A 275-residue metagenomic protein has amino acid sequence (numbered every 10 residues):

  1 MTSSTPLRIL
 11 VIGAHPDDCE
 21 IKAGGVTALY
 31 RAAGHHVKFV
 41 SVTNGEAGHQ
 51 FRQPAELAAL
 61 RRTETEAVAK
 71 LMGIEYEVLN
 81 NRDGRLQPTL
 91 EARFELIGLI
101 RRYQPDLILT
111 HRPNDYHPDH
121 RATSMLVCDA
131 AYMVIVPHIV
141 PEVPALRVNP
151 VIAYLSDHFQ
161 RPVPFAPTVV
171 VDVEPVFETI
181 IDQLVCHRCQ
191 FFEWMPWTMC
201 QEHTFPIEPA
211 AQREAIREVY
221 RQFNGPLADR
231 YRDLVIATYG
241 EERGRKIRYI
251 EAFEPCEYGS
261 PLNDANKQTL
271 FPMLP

Functional and structural regions predicted by a protein language model:
M1-Y103, M133, V143: Active-site rim/loop-helix segments in enzyme catalytic domains that contact anionic ligands
T2-L7, V140-P141, L146-V148, P162-V163 (+1 more regions): C-terminal accessory domains and tails appended to enzymatic cores
D17, T43, T65, Y76 (+5 more regions): Divalent metal-coordination and catalytic microenvironments
H49-R52, V163-P167: Short acidic, glycine/proline-rich loop/turn micro-motifs
A92, L96-N114, P118, T123-S124: Proline-aspartate-enriched helix->loop->beta-strand connector
H117-V140: A mobile, often basic/glycine-rich helix-loop segment that functions as the active-site lid/recognition loop
M125, I152-Y154, V169: Functional cores that coordinate and move charged inorganic groups
V136, L146-P150, Y154-L155: Active-site cores that bind ATP or allylic diphosphates and position pyrophosphate for catalysis
